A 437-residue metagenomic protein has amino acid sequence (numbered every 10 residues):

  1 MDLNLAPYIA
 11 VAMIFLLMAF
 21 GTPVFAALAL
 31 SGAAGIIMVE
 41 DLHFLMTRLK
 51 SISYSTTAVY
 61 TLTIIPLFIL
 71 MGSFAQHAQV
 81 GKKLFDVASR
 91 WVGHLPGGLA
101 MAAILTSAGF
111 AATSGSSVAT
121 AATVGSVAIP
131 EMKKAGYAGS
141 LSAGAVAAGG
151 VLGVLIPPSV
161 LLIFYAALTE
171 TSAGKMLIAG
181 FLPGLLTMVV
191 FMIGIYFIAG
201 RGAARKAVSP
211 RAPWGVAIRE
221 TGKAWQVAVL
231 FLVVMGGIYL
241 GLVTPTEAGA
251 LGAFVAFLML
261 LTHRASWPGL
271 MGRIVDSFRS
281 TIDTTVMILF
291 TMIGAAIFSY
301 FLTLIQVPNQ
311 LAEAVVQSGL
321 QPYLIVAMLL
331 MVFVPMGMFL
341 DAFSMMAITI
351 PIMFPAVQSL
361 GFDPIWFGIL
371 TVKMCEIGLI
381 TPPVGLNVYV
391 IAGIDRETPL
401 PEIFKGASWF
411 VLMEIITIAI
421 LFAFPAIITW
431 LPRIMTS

Functional and structural regions predicted by a protein language model:
M1-S437: Alpha-helical transmembrane segments of multi-pass membrane transport proteins
